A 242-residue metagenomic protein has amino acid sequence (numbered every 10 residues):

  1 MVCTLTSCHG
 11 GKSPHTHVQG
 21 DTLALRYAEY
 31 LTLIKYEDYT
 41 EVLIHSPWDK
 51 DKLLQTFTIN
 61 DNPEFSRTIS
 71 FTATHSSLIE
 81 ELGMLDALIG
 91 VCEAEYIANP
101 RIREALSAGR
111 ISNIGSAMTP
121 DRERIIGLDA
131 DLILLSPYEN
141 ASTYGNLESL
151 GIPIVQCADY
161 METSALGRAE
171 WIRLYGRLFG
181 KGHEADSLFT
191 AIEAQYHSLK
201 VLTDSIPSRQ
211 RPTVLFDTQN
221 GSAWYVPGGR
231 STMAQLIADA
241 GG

Functional and structural regions predicted by a protein language model:
M1-T6: Sec-dependent bacterial lipoprotein signal peptides
C8-S76, E184-L215: Bacterial Sec-exported substrate-binding components of ABC uptake systems
I44-L53, N60-I126, L132-P137: A short, structured surface patch at a secondary-structure boundary
I79-G83, Y144-L147, P227-G229: Short, solvent-exposed loop/turn and secondary-structure capping segments
M84, L150-G151, A240-G241: Short, structured coil segments at secondary-structure junctions
D129-L134, N140-A223: Extracytoplasmic substrate-binding proteins
Y225-G242: Alpha-helical, coiled-coil/dimerization segments enriched in small aliphatic residues
